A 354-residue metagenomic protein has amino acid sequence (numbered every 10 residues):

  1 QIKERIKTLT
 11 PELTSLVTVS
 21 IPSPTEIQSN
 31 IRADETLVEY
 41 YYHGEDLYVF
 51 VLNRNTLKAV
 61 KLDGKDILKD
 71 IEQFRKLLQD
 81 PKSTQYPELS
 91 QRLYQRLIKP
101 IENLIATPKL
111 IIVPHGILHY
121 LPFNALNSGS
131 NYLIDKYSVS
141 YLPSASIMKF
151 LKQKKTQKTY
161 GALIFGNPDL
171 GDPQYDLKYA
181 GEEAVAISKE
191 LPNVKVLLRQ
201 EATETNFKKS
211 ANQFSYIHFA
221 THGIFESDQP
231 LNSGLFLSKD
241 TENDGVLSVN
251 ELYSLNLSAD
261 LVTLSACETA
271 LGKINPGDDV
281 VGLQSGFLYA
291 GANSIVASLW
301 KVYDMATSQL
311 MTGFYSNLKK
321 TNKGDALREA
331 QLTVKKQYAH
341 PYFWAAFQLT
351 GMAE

Functional and structural regions predicted by a protein language model:
E4-Y40: Coiled-coil termination/hinge junctions
T8, S15, P22, E45-I111 (+3 more regions): Peri-functional-center coupling elements
T18-T25, T84-E88, D172, D176-L231 (+2 more regions): Functional beta-strand-loop-alpha-helix junction segments that form "active/interaction loops" within catalytic
V38, V49, L110-I112, F165 (+7 more regions): Residue-level detector of buried hydrophobic side-chain packing in well-ordered secondary-structure elements
Y40-Y41, V113-G116, F165-D169, Q200-E201 (+6 more regions): Active-site-proximal beta-strand/loop segments in catalytic clefts of secreted hydrolases
A106-K109, Y160, N193, N212-Y216 (+3 more regions): Loop/turn elements at helix/coil->beta-strand transitions in domains of secreted/extracellular proteins
A145-I147, S215-G313: Catalytic cores of nucleophile-dependent amide-cleaving enzymes
M305-E354: An often Trp-containing, charged/polar helix-loop segment at the C-terminal end of enzyme catalytic cores
